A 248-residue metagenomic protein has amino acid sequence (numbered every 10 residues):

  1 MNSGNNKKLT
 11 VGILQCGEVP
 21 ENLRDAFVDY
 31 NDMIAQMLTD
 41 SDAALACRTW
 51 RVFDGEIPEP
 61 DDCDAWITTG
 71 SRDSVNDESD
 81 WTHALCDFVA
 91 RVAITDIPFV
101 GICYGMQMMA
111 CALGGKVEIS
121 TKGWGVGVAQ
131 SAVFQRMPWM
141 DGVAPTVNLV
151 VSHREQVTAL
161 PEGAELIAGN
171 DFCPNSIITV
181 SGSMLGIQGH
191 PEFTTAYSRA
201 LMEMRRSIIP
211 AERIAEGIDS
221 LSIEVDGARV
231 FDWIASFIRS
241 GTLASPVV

Functional and structural regions predicted by a protein language model:
M1-D80, A84-D87, R91-T95, A215-V248: N-terminal beta1-alpha1 cap of cysteine-dependent amidohydrolase-like domains
N2, N6-Q15, L23, I94 (+1 more regions): Amide-donor transfer/coupling interface in amidating biosynthetic enzymes
V19, G55, S74, Q107 (+4 more regions): Surface-exposed, flexible loop/turn segments at secondary-structure boundaries
A26-D29, D62-C63, D80-H83, G114-V117 (+3 more regions): Short, glycine/charged-enriched secondary-structure capping and boundary segments
A46-R48, K116, N148, E165: Conserved beta-strand segments of alpha/beta enzyme cores
W50-V52, S120, S152, G169: Conserved beta-strand termini and adjacent loop/short-helix elements that scaffold enzyme active sites in alpha/beta
I57-D62, M108-A110, T158-P161, I178-T179: Short loop/helix-cap segments at secondary-structure boundaries that form the rim of catalytic
T69-M137: Cysteine-nucleophile active-site neighborhood
